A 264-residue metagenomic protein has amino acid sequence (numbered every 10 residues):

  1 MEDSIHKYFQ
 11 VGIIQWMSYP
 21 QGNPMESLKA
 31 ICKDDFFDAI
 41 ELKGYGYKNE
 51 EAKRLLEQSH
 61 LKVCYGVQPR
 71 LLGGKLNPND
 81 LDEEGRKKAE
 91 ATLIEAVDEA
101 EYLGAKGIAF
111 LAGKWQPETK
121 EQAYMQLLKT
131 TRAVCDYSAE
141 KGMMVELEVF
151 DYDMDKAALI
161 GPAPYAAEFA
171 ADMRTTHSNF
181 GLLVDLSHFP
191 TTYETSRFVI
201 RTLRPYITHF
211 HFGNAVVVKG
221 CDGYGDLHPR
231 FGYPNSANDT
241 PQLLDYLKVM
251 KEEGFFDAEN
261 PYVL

Functional and structural regions predicted by a protein language model:
M1-G12, Q21-A30, G104-K106, A166-G181 (+1 more regions): Histidine-acidic metal/acid-base catalytic patches
M1-V97, E101, H177-N179: N-terminal pre-domain/capping segments
I13-M17, L42-G44, Y65-P69, F110-A112 (+4 more regions): A cross-domain feature marking catalytic cores of carbohydrate-active enzymes and several ubiquitous metabolic/repair
S18-N23, A39-A52, Q116-E118, M125 (+4 more regions): Acidic-and-aromatic substrate-binding clefts and catalytic sites of carbohydrate-active enzymes
E26-L28, R54-E57, N79, Q122-M125 (+3 more regions): Short, glycine/charged-enriched secondary-structure capping and boundary segments
S59-L72, L128-E140, A167-M173, D239-E252: Alpha-helix-loop-beta-strand connector modules within alpha/beta enzyme cores
N79-G181, T191: Active-site acidic/histidine proton-transfer and metal-coordination neighborhood in alpha/beta enzyme cores
